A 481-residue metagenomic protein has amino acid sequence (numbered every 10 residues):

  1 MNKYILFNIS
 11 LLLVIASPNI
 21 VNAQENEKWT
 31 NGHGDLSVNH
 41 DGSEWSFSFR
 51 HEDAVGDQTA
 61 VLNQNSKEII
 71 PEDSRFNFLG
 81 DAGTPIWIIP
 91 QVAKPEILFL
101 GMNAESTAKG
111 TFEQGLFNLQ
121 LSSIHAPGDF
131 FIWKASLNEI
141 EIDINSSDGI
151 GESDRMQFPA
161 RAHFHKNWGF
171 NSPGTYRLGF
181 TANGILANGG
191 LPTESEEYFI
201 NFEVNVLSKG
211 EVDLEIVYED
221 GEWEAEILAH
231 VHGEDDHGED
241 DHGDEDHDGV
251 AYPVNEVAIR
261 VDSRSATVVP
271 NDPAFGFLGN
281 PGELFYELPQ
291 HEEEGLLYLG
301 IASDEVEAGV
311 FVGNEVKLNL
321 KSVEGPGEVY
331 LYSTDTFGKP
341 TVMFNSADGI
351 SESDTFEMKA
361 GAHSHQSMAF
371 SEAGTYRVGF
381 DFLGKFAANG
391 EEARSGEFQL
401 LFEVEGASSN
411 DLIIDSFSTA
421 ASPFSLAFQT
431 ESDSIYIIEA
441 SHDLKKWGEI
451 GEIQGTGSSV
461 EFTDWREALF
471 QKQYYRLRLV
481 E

Functional and structural regions predicted by a protein language model:
M1-I9, S17: Bacterial N-terminal signal peptides that target proteins for export
V14-N22: C-terminal segment of classical bacterial N-terminal signal peptides
Q24-A162, N183, L191-Y198, F202-A362 (+3 more regions): Phosphate/adenylate-binding glycine loop and adjacent helical scaffold
F164, S172-Y176, S364, E372-Y376 (+1 more regions): Short tyrosine-centred short linear motifs in exposed loops/low-complexity segments
H165-N167, H365-S367, S459-E467: Exposed aromatic-hydrophobic patches
K166, W223, S422-L426: Structural beta-strand segments of beta-rich domains
S409-E481: Short, composition-biased motifs enriched in small/polar/acidic residues
